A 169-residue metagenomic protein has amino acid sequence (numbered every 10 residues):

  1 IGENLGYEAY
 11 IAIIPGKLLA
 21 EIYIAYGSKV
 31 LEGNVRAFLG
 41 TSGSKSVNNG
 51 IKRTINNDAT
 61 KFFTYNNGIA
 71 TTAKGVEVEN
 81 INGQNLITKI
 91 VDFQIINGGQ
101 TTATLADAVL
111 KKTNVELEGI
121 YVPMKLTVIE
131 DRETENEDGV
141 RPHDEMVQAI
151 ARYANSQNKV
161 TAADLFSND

Functional and structural regions predicted by a protein language model:
I1-T64: N-terminal extension/subdomain marker
E3, E8, E21, E32 (+5 more regions): Glutamate identity and glutamate-enriched acidic tracts
K17, K29, K45, K52 (+6 more regions): Context-gated lysine
G40, N56, K74, R152-K159: Generic surface-pattern signal
R53-T88: Active-site-adjacent "gating/activation" loops or surface patches in catalytic cores
G83-D169: Catalytic or ion-translocation cores adjacent to nucleophile or general acid/base/metal-coordination motifs in diverse
